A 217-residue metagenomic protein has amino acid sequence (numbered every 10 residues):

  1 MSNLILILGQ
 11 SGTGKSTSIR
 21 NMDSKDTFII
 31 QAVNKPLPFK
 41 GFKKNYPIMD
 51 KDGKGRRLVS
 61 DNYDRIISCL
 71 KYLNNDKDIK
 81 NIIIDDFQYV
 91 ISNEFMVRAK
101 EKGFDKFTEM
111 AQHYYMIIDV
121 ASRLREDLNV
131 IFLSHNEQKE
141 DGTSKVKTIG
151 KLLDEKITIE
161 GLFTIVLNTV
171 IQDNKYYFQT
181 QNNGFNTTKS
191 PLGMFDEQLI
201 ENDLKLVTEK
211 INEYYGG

Functional and structural regions predicted by a protein language model:
M1-K77, N81-I82, Y89: Conserved P-loop
S18-N21, S122-L124, K156-E160, V170: A general structural signal for short secondary-structure junctions and capping/turn motifs
T27-I29, V130, V166-N168: Short, well-ordered beta-strand core segments
K40, E94-F95, D173: Hydrophobic alpha-helical membrane-insertion segments
Y72, V90-N93, V166-T169: Conserved, well-folded catalytic cores of nucleic-acid-processing and energy-transducing macromolecular machines
K77, E126, G161: Structured loop/turn residues at beta-strand edges in well-structured enzyme cores
N81-I157: P-loop NTPase motor core
E137-G217: Conserved GTP-binding G-domain of TRAFAC-class P-loop NTPases and closely related GTPase folds
